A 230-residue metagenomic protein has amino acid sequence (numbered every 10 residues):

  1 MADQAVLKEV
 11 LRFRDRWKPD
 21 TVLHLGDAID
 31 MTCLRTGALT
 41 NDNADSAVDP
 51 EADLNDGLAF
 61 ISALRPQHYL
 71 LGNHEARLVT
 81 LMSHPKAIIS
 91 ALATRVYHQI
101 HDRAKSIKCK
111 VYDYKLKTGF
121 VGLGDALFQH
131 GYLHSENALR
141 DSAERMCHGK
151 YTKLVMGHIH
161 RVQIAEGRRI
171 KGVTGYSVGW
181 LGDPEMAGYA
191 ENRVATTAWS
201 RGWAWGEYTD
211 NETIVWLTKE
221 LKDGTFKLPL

Functional and structural regions predicted by a protein language model:
M1, G26-M31, N73-E75, G131-L133 (+2 more regions): Active-site metal-binding loops of divalent metal-dependent hydrolases
A2-I107: Core catalytic region of metal-dependent phosphoesterases/phosphodiesterases, especially metallo-beta-lactamase-like
K8-L11, N55, Y114-F120, L139-E144 (+1 more regions): A generic local structural motif
R16, V215-L230: Polar, enzyme-active/binding microenvironments
F60-R65, L123, R145-G149: Alpha-helix C-terminal capping segments
Y69-H74, Y112-L116, L217-L221: Acidic carboxylate-rich catalytic motifs and surrounding loops in phosphoryl-/glycosyl-chemistry enzymes
P85-L127, G131, W180-G182: Active-site-proximal loop/helix segment associated with metal-binding centers of metalloenzymes
L127, Y132-L217: Conserved beta-sheet core of the metallophosphoesterase superfamily
